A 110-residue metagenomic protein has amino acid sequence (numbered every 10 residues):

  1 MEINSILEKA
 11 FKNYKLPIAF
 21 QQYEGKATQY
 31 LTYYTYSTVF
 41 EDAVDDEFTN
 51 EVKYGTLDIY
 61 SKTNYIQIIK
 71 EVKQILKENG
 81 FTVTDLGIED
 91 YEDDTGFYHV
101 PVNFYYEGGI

Functional and structural regions predicted by a protein language model:
M1-A43: Small/polar-rich, solvent-exposed N-terminal microdomains that initiate assembly or binding
E2, N64-K70: Short, conserved charged micro-motifs
T35-F40, T63, G87-D90: Short, well-ordered turn and helix-capping elements at secondary-structure junctions
T35-S37, S61, Y106-I110: Non-catalytic surface loops within mature trypsin-like serine protease
V39-E41, Y65-Q67, I110: Residue-level signal for secondary-structure boundary sites
V44-N50: Short, flexible, solvent-exposed loop/turn segments with mixed acidic/basic and small polar residues
E51-T63, Y98-Y106: Oligomerization/assembly interface segments of phage tail-like spikes and tubes
K70-I110: Acidic-leaning, charged glycine-interspersed low-complexity segments
